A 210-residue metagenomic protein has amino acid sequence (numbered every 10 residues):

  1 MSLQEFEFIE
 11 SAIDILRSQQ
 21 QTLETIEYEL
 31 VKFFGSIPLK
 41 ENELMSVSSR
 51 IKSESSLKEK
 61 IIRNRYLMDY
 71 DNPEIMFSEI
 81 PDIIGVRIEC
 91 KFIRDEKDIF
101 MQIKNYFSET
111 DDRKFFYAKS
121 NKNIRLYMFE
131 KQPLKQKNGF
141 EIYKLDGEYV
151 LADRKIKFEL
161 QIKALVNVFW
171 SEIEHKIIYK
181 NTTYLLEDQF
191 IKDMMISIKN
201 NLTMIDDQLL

Functional and structural regions predicted by a protein language model:
M1-I83, R94, K199-T203: Charge-rich, low-complexity segments
F77, E89, I93-L202: Long beta-strand-rich cores associated with HINT superfamily self-processing modules
V86: Catalytic core of non-heme Fe(II) oxygenases with the double-stranded beta-helix
